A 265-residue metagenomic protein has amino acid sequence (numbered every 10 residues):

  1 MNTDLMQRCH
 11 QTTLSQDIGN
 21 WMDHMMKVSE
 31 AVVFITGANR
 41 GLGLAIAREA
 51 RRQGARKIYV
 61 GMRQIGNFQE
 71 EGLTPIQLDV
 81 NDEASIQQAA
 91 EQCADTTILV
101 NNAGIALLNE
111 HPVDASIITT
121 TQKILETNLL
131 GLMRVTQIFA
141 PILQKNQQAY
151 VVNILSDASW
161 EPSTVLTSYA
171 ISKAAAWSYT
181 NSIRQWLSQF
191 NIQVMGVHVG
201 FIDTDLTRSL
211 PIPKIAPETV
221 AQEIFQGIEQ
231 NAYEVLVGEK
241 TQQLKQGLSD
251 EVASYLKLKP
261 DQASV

Functional and structural regions predicted by a protein language model:
N39, A47: N-terminal Rossmann NAD(P)H-binding glycine-rich loop of SDR-like oxidoreductase domains
R51-Q69: Conserved glycine-rich Rossmann-like NAD(P)H-binding loop of the short-chain dehydrogenase/reductase
E71-E83: Rossmann-fold cofactor-recognition segment
A106-Q122, V165-S168: Conserved mid-core segment of classical short-chain dehydrogenase/reductases
T136, S172: Active-site helix of classical SDR
S156: Residue(s) in the substrate-gating loop at a strand-loop-helix junction that position the organic substrate next
G196, T204, R208-Q246: C-terminal helical subdomain
